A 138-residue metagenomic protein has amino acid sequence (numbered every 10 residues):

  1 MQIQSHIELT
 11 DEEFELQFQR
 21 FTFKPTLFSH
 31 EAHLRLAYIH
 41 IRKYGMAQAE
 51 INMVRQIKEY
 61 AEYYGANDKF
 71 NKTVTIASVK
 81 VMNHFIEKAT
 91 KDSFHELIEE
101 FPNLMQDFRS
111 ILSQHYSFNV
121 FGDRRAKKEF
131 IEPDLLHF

Functional and structural regions predicted by a protein language model:
M1-K24, P133-F138: Phosphate-rich cofactor/ligand-interacting catalytic cores and adjacent structured alpha/beta frameworks
H6-L9, Q19-F94: Conserved, aromatic- and glycine-enriched, well-ordered alpha/beta core segments that occur as contiguous structural
N71-F138: A charged, amphipathic interaction segment
